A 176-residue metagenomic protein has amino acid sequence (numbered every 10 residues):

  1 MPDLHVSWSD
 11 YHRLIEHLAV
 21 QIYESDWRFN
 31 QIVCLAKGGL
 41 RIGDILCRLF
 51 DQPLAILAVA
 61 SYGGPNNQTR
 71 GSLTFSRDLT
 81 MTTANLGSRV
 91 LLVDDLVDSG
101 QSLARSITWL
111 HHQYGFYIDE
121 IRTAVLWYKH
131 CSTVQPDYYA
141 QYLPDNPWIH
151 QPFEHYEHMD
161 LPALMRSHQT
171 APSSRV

Functional and structural regions predicted by a protein language model:
M1-V176: PRPP-associated nucleotide enzymes
